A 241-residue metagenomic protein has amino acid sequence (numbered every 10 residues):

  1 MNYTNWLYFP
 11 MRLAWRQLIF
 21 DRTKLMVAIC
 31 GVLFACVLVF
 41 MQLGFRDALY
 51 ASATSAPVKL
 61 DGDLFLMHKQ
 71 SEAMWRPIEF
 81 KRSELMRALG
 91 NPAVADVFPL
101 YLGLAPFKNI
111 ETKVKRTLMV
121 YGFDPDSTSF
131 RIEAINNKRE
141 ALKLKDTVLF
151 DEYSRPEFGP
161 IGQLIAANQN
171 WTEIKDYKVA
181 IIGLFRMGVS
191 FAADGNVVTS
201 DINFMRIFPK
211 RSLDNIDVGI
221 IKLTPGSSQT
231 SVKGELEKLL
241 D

Functional and structural regions predicted by a protein language model:
M1-V39, L49-Y50, S55: N-terminal Sec/SRP start-transfer signal
F34, F45-R82: Membrane-interface junction motifs in transport/secretion proteins
L60-G62, A93, V114-M119, L144-D146 (+4 more regions): Envelope-exposed proteins and targeting segments
M74-E79, I110, V114-T117, T128-I132 (+6 more regions): Solvent-exposed, non-transmembrane alpha-helical starts
R82-M86, G90-N91, A95-L149, K175 (+1 more regions): The feature marks short, hydrophobic/small-residue-biased sequence motifs that occur predominantly
P125-E133, F150-A167, I207: Short, solvent-exposed hinge/capping segments at secondary-structure junctions
S154, E173-D241: Mechanotransmission and gating elements of multispan inner-membrane complexes involved in transport and envelope
P160-A180: Short conserved beta-strand and strand-loop elements enriched in small hydrophobics with frequent Asp/Gly
